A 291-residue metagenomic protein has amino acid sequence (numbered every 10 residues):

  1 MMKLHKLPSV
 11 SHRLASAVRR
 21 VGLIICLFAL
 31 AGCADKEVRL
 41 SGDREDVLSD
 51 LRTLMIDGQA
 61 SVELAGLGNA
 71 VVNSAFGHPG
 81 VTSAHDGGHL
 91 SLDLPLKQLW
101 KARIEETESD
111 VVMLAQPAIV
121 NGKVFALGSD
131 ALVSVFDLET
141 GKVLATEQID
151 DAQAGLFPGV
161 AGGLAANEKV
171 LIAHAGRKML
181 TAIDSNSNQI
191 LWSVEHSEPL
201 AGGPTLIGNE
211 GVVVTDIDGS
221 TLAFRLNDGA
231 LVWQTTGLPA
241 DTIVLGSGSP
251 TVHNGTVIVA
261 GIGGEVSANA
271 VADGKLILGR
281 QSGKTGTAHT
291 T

Functional and structural regions predicted by a protein language model:
A29-G32: C-terminal motif of bacterial Sec signal peptides marking the signal peptidase cleavage site
A34-K36: Bacterial signal peptide processing site
G42-I56, E63-L99: Blade/loop signatures of beta-propeller domains
N73-S74, N121-G122, E168-K169, N209-E210 (+1 more regions): Short coil/turn segments that connect the beta-strands within blades of beta-propeller domains
L99-A118, T146-A165, L191-N209, L231-H253 (+1 more regions): Extracytoplasmic beta-rich repeat domains
G128-S129, G159, A175-G176, D216-I217 (+1 more regions): Structural signature of WD-repeat beta-propellers
D137-G141, D184-N188, R225-G229, V271-D273: Short loop/turn segments that connect beta-strands within beta-propeller blades
